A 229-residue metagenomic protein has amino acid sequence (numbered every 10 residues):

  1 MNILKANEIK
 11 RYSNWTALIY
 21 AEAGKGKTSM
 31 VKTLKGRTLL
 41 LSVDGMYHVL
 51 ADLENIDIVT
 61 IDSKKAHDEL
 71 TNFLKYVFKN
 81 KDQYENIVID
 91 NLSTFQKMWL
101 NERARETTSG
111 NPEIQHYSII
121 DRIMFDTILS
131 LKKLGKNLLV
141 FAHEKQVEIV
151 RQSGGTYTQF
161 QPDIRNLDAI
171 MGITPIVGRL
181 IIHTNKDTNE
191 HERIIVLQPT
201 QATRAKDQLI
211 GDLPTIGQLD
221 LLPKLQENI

Functional and structural regions predicted by a protein language model:
N2-A17, D52-D62, L70-Y76, K186-I229: P-loop/Walker A phosphate-binding loop and immediately adjacent motor/lid segment at beta-alpha junctions
N2-I89, S93-T94, M98: Conserved P-loop
I9, M30-K32, S130-L131, L167-M171 (+1 more regions): A general structural signal for short secondary-structure junctions and capping/turn motifs
K35, L53, K133, M171-G172: Short, well-ordered coil/turn elements that cap or connect secondary structure elements
T38, E85, K136-N137, P175: Conserved acidic residues
V77, I128-K132, T174: Hydrophobic, Leu/Ile/Phe/Ala-enriched alpha-helical segments that form helix-helix packing faces
N86, N91-D168: P-loop NTPase motor core
L138-T215: Phosphate-binding/switch region of NTP-binding enzymes
